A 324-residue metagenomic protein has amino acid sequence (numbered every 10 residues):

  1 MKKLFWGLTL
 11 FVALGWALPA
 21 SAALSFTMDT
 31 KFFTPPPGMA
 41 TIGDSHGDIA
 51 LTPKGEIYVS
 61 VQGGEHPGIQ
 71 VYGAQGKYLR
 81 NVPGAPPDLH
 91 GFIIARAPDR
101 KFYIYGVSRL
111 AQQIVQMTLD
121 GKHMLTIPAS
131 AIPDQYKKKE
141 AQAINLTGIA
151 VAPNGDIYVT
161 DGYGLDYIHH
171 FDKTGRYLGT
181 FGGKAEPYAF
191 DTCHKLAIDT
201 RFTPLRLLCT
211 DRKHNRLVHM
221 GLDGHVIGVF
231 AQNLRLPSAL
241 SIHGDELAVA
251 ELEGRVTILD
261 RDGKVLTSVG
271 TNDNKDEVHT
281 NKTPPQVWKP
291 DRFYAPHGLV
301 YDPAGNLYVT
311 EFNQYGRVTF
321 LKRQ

Functional and structural regions predicted by a protein language model:
A20-K31: Blade/loop signatures of beta-propeller domains
T30-H66, G316: Beta-strand-rich domains and repeat architectures in extracellular enzymes and scaffolds, especially beta-propellers
T30-M39, P83-P86, M124-I144, R176-Y188 (+1 more regions): Surface-exposed loop and turn segments in beta-propeller and other repeat-based domains that flank or scaffold
A40-K54, A85-Y103, I132-D156, E186-R206 (+4 more regions): Beta-rich, blade/repeat-based domains predominating in secreted/periplasmic proteins but also intracellular
I57-G63, I104-R109, V159-G162, T200 (+3 more regions): Conserved beta-strand positions in repeat-built beta-propeller and related beta-rich domains
P67-Q70, Q113-V115, D166-H170, R216-V218 (+2 more regions): A short loop-to-beta-strand structural motif that recurs across blades of beta-propeller domains
Y72-K77, T118-K122, D172-R176, G221-H225 (+2 more regions): Short loop/turn segments that connect beta-strands within beta-propeller blades
Y294-Q324: Blade-level signature of beta-propeller repeat domains, shared across WD40, Kelch, NHL, RCC1 and BNR/Asp-box propellers
